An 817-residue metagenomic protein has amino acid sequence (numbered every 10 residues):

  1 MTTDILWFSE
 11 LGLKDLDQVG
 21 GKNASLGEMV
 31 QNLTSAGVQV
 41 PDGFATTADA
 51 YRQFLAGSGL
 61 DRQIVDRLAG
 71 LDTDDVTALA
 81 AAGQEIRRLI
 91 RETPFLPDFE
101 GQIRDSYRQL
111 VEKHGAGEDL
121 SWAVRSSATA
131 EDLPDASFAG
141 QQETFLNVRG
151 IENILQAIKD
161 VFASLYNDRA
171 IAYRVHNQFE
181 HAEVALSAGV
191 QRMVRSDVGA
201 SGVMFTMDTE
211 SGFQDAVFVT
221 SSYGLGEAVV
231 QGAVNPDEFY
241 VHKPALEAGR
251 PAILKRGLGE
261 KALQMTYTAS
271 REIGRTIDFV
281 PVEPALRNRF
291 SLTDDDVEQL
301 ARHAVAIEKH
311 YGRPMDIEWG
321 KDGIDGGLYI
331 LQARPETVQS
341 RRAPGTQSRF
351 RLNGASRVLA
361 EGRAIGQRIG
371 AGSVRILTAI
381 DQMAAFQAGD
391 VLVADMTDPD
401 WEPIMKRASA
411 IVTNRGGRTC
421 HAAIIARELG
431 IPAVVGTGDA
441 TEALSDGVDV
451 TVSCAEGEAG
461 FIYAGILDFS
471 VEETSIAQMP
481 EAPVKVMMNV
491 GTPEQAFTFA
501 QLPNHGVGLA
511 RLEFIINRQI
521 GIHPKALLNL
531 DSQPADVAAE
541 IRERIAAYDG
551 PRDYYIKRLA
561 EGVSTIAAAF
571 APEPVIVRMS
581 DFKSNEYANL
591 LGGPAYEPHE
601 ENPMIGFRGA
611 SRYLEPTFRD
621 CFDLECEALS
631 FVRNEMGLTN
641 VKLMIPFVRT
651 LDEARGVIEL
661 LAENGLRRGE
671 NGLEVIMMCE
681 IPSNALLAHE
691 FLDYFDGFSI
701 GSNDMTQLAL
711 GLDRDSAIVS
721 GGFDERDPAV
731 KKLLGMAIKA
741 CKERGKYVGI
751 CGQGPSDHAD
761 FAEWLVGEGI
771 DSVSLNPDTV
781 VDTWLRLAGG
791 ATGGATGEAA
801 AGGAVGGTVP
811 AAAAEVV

Functional and structural regions predicted by a protein language model:
M1-G189, P284-D295, L300-H303, E308 (+15 more regions): N-terminal beta-alpha lobe that positions the nucleotide/phosphoryl donor in ATP/NTP-coupled carboxylate activation
L13-D15, T46-R52, R87, R91 (+5 more regions): Conserved short loop/turn motifs at secondary-structure junctions
D61, I324, P335-S340, G345 (+5 more regions): Acidic, glycine-rich flexible loop/linker segments
E118-A123, A128-F138, Q142-F145, E183-S187 (+6 more regions): Conserved alpha/beta-domain cores
F138-A172, S196-R271, L331-R363, R407-N414 (+5 more regions): Extended active-site and interfacial segments that coordinate phosphate-rich ligands in large catalytic machineries
G140, G312-T337: Conserved metal-phosphate-binding beta-hairpin within the catalytic cores of diverse ATP-dependent phosphoryl-transfer
A216-D316, K321, R363-Q367, A388 (+6 more regions): Conserved catalytic alpha/beta cores of large enzymes that bind or transform nucleotide phosphates and polynucleotides
